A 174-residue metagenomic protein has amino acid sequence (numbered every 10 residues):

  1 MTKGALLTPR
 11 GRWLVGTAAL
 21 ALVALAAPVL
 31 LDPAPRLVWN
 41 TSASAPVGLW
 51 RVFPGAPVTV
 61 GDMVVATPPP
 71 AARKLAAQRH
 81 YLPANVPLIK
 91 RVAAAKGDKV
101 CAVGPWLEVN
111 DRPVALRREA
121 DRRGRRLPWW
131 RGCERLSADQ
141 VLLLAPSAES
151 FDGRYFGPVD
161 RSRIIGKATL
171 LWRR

Functional and structural regions predicted by a protein language model:
M1-P87, R135, F156-R174: Protein maturation boundaries and topogenic segments
V52, P113-A120: Short amphipathic beta-strand/extended segments with alternating polar/hydrophobic composition
D62-V64, D98, Q140: Structural motif
K74, N110, F151: Glycine/Thr-rich phosphate-binding loops of Rossmann-like dinucleotide-binding domains
A84-L116: Mid-length scaffold segments of soluble, non-membrane domains
R117-D121, R125-A168, W172: Acidic/glycine-rich C-terminal interaction modules and beta/coil loop segments that lie outside canonical DNA-binding
